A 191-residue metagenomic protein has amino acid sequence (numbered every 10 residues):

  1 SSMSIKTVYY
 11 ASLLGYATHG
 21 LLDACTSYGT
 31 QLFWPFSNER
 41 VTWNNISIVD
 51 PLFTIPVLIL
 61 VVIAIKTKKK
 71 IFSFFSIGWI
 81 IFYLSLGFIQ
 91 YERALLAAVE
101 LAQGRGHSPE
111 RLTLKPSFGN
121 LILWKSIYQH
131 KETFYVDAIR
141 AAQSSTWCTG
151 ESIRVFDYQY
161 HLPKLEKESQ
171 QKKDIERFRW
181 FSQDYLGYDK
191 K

Functional and structural regions predicted by a protein language model:
S1-L96, E100, G104-P116: N-terminal membrane-targeting hydrophobic helices
S108-R111, L121-K191: Extracytosolic and intramembrane catalytic regions of membrane-associated proteins in envelope/secretory systems
